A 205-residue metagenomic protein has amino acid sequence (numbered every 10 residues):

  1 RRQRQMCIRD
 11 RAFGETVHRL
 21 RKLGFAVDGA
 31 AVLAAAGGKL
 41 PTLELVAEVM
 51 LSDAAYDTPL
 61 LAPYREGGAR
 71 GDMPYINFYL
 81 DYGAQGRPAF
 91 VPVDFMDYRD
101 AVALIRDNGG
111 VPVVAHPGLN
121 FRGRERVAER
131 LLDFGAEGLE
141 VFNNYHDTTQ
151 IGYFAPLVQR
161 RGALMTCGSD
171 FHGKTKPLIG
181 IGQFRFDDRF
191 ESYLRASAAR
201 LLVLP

Functional and structural regions predicted by a protein language model:
Q3-I8: Short, small-residue-biased leader/transition segments that mark boundaries at the very start of proteins
R9-L43: Conserved phosphoryl-transfer catalytic core
G14, D28, T58-P59, V91 (+1 more regions): Residue-level signal for secondary-structure boundary elements
V27-G29, D57, G138, M165: Residue-level detector of short coil/turn "hinge" positions at structural boundaries
L40-V113: Conserved acidic, metal-coordinating active-site core of Asp-based, Mg2+-dependent phosphoryl-transfer enzymes
M96-G110, V114, G118-P205: Charged catalytic cores and adjacent phosphate/nucleic-acid-binding surfaces used for phosphate/nucleic-acid chemistry
